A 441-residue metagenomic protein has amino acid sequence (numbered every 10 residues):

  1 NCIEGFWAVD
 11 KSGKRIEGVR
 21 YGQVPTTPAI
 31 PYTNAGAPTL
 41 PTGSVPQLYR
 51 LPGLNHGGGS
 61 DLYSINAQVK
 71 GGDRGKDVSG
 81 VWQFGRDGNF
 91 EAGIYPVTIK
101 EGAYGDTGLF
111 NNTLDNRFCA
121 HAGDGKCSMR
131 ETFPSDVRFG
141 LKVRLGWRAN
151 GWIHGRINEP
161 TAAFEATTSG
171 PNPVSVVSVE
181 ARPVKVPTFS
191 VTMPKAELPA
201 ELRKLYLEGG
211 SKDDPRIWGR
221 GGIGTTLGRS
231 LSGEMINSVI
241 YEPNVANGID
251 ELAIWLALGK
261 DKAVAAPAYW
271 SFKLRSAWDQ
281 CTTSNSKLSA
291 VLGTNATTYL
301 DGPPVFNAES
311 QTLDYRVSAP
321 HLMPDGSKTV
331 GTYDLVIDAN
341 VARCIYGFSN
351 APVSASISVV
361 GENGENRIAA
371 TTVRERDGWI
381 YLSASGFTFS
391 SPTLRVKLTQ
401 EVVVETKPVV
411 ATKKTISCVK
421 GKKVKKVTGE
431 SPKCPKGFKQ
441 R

Functional and structural regions predicted by a protein language model:
N1-R20: Charged, amphipathic alpha-helical stretches
A8-G13, K126-R130, P134-R138, L288-V291 (+2 more regions): Extracellular/mature segments of secreted proteins
V9, Q23-I30: Intrinsically disordered, low-complexity proline-rich segments enriched in Ser/Thr
P38-S44, L48-T415: Extended, non-transmembrane interaction/recognition domains
P408-R441: Mature, structured domains enriched in cysteine- and short glycine motifs
